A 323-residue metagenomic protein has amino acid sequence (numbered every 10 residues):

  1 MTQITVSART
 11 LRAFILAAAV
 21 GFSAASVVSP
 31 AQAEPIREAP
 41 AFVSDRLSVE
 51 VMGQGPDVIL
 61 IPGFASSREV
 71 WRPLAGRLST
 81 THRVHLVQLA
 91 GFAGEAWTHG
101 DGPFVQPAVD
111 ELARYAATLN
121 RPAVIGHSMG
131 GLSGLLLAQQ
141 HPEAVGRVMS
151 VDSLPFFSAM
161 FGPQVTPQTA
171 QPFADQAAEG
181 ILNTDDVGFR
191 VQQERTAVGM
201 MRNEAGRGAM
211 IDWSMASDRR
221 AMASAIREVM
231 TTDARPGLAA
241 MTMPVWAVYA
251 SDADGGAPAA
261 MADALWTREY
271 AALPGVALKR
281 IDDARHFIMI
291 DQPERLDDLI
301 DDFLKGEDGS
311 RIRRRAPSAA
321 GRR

Functional and structural regions predicted by a protein language model:
A39, M52, L86-I125, M129: Active-site loop/oxyanion-hole signature of alpha/beta-hydrolase fold enzymes
D45-W97: Conserved HGGG/HGGXW glycine-rich cap/lid loop of the alpha/beta-hydrolase fold
A123, G146-M149: Residue in the alpha/beta-hydrolase core beta-strand immediately N-terminal to the catalytic nucleophile
G131-P142, V148: Short glycine-enriched nucleophile-adjacent loop and the immediately C-terminal alpha-helix near the catalytic center
Q139, V148-I181: Flexible "cap/lid" loop of the alpha/beta hydrolase fold
A159-M160, V165, G180-A239: Conserved alpha/beta-hydrolase catalytic His-Asp/Glu region
P244-A284: Conserved loop-alpha-helix segment in the C-terminal half of the alpha/beta-hydrolase fold that carries the catalytic
A284-P293, D297: Catalytic histidine-centered segment of alpha/beta-hydrolase-like enzymes
